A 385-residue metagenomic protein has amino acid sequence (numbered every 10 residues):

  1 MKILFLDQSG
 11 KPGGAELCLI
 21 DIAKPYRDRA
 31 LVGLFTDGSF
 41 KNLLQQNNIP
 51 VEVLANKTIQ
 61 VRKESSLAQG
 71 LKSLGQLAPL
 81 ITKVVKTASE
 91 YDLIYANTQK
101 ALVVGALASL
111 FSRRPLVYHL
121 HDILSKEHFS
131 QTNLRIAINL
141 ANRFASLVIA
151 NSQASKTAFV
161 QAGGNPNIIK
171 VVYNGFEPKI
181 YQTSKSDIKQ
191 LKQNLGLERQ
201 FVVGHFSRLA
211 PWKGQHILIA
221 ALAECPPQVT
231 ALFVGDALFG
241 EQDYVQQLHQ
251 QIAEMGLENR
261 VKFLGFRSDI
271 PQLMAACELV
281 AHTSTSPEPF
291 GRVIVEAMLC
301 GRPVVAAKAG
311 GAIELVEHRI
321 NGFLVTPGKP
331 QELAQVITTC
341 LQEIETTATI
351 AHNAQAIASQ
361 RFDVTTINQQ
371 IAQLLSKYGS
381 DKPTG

Functional and structural regions predicted by a protein language model:
F5-G13, D21-L74, S155-A158, K170-V171 (+1 more regions): N-terminal strand-loop element at the rim of the active site of nucleotide-sugar-dependent glycosyltransferases
G13-D21, F201, R208-E224, D243 (+1 more regions): A conserved mid-protein helix/loop that constitutes part of the nucleotide-sugar donor-binding site
A96-L102, L120: Short His-centered aromatic/hydrophobic patch
F129, T157-Q161, P166-I168, G175-N194 (+1 more regions): Acidic anion/phosphate-binding donor-loop and adjacent secondary structure in glycosyltransferase catalytic cores
G240-V245, E258-R267, L273, F323-L324: Active-site donor-binding acidic/aromatic loop of nucleotide-activated sugar and phosphosugar transferases involved
P303-A306, V316: Short hydrophobic beta-strand element within catalytic cores of glycosyltransferases and related nucleotide-activated
E317-R319, F323-P330, T339-E345: Conserved acidic donor-binding segment of nucleotide-sugar-dependent glycosyltransferases
E332, T339, T346-Q360, I367-Q373: A short, well-ordered alpha-helix in the C-terminal region of glycosyltransferases
